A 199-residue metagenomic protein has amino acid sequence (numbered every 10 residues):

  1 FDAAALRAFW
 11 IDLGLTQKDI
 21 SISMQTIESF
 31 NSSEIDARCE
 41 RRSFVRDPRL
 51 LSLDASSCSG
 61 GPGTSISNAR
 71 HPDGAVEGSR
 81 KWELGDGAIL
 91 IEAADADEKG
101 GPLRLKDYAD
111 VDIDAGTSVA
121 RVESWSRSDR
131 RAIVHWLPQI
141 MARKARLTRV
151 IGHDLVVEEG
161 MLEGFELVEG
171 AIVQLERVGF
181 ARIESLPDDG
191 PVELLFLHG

Functional and structural regions predicted by a protein language model:
F1-G199: Catalytic adenosine-cofactor/nucleotide-binding cores of aminoacyl-tRNA synthetases and other
